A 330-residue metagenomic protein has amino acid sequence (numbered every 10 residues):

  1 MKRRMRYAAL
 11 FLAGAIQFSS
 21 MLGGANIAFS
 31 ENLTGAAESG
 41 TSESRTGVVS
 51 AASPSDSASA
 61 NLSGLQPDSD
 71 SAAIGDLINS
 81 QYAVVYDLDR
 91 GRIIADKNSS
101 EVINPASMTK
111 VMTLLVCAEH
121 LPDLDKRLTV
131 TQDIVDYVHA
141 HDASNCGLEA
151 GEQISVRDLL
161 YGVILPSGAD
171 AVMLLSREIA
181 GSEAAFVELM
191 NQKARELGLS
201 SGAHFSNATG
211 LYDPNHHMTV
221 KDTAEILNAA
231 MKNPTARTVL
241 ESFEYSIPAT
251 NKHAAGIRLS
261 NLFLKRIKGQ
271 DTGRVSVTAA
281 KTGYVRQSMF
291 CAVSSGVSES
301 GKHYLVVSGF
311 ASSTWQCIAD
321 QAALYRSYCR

Functional and structural regions predicted by a protein language model:
M1-F11: Bacterial N-terminal signal peptides that target proteins for export
I16-S20: Hydrophobic core
G24-F29: Sec/Tat signal peptide C-region and signal peptidase I cleavage site
E31-G35, G40-K221, A230-M231: Active-site-adjacent loops and short helices of periplasmic peptidoglycan-processing enzymes
L33, G47, N61-L62, Q66-S80 (+1 more regions): Penicillin-recognizing serine hydrolase domain
